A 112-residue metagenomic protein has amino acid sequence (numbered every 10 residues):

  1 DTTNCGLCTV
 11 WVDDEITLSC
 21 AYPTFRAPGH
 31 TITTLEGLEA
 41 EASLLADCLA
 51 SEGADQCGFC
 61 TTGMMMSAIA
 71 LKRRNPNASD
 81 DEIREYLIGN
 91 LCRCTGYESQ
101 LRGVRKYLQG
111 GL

Functional and structural regions predicted by a protein language model:
D1-L112: Signature of N-terminal electron-transfer/Fe-S-associated modules in redox systems
